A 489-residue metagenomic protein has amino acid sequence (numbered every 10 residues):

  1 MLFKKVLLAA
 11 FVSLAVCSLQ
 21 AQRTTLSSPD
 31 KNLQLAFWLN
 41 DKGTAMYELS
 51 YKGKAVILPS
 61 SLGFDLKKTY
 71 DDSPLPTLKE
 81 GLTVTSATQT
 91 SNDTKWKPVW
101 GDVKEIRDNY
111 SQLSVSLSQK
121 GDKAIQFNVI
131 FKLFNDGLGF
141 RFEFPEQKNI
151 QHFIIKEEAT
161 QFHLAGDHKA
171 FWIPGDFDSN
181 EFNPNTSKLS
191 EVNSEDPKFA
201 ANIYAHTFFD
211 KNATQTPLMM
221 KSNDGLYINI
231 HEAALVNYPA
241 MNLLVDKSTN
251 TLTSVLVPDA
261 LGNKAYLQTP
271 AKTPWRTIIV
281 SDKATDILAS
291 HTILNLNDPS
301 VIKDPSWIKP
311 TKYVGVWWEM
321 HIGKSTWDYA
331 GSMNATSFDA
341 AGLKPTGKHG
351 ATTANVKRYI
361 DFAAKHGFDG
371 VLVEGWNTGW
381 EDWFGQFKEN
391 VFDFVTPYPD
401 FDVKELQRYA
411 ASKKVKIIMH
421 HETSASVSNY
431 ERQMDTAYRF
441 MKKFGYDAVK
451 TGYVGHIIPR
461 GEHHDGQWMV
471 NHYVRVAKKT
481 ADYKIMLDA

Functional and structural regions predicted by a protein language model:
M1-R23: Bacterial Sec-dependent N-terminal signal peptides
R23-K303: N-terminal accessory beta-strand-rich subdomains and adjacent acidic, glycine-rich linkers that precede catalytic cores
N128-V129, N263-Y266, R358-I360, A437 (+1 more regions): Generic recognition of flexible, low-complexity loop/linker segments
I130, T269, S306, K348-T352 (+3 more regions): Catalytic cores of large soluble enzymes that bind and process phosphate-bearing ligands
Q268-R358, H366, G370: An acidic-aromatic substrate-binding cleft motif
N355-W376, K443-D447: Catalytic domains of carbohydrate-active enzymes, especially glycoside hydrolases
E374-A489: Aromatic- and carboxylate-enriched substrate-binding clefts and catalytic-loop regions of carbohydrate-active enzymes
